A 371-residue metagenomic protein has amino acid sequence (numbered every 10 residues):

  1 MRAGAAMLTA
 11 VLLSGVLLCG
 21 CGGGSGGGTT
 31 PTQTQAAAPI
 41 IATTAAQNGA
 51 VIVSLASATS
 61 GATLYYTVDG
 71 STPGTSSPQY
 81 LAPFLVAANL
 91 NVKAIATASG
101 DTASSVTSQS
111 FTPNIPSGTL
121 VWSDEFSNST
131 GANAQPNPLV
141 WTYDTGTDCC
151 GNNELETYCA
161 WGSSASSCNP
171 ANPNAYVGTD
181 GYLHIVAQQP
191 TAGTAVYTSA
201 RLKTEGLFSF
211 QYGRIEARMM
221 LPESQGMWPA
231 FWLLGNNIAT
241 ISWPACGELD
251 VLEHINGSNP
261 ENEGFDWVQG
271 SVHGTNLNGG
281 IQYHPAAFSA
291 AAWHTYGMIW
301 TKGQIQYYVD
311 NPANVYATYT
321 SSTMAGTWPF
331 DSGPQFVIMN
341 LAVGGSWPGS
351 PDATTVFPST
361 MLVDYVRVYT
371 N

Functional and structural regions predicted by a protein language model:
M1-V11: Bacterial N-terminal signal peptides that target proteins for export
L17-G20: C-terminal motif of bacterial Sec signal peptides marking the signal peptidase cleavage site
G22-S25: Bacterial signal peptide processing site
G28-P116: Short, compositionally stereotyped local motifs that mark structural "simplifiers"
A42-T44, N48-I52, A56, P78-L81 (+1 more regions): GH16 jelly-roll
